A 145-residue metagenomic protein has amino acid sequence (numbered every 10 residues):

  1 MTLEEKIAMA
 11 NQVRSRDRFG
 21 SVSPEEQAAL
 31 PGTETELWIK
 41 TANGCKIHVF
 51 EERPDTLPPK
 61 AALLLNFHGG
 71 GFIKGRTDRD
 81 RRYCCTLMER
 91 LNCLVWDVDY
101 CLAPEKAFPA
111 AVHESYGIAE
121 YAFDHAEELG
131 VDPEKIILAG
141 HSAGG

Functional and structural regions predicted by a protein language model:
M1-P54: A glycine/proline-hinged amphipathic helix-loop "lid/cap" segment that gates access to hydrophobic ligand pockets
K60-G70: Short beta-strand element of the alpha/beta-hydrolase
G71-K74, D78-R79, V95, Y121: Serine-hydrolase catalytic-loop signature spanning alpha/beta hydrolases and amidase-signature enzymes
D78-D97: Short amphipathic alpha-helix adjacent to the substrate-entry channel of hydrolases
D99-A103: Short beta-to-alpha linker loops that shape the active-site pocket of alpha/beta-hydrolase fold enzymes
A107-G117: Active-site loop/oxyanion-hole signature of alpha/beta-hydrolase fold enzymes
F123-I137: Gly/Ser-rich "nucleophile elbow"/oxyanion-hole loop immediately N-terminal to the catalytic nucleophile in hydrolases
G140, G144: Gly/Ala-rich beta-loop-alpha elbow adjacent to hydrolase catalytic centers
